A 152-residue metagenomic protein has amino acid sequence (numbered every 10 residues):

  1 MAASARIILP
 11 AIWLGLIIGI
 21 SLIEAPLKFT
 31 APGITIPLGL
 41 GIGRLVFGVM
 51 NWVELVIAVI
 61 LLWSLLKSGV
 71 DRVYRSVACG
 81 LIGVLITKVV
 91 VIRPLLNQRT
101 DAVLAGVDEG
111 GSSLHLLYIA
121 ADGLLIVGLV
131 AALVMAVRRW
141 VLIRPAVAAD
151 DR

Functional and structural regions predicted by a protein language model:
M1-L14, I60, S64-G83: Interfacial segments of alpha-helical transmembrane regions
M1-V59, P94-D108, S112, D151: Interfacial loop at the N-terminal end of multi-pass membrane proteins
P10, A58-V70, V127-I143: Transmembrane alpha-helical segments in integral membrane proteins
I17, S21, L85-I92, I126 (+1 more regions): Alpha-helical transmembrane segments
T35-L38, L104-A105, A120-A132: Short amphipathic alpha-helical segments with coiled-coil-like heptad repeat character
V49-V56, H115-V130: Hydrophobic alpha-helical transmembrane segments
K67-V107: Mid-chain, well-packed structural core segment of small domains
R144-R152: Short, highly charged, low-complexity non-transmembrane loops/tails of multi-pass membrane proteins
